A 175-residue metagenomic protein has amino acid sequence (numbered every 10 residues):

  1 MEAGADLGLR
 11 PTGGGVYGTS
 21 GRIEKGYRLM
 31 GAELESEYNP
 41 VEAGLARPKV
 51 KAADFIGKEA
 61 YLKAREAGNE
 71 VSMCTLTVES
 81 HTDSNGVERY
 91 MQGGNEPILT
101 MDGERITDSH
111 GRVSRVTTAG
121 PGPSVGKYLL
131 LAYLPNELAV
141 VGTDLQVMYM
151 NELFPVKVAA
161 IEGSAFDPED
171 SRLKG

Functional and structural regions predicted by a protein language model:
M1-G175: Conserved, structured C-terminal
